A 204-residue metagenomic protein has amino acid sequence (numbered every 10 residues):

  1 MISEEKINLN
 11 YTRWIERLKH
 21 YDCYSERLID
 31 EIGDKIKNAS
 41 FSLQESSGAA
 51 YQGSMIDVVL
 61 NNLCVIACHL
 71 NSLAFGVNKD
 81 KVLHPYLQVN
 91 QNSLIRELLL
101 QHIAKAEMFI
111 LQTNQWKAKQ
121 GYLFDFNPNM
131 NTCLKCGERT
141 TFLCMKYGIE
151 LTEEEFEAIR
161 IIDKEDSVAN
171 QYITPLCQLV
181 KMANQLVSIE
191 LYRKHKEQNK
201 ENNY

Functional and structural regions predicted by a protein language model:
M1-Y204: Metal-dependent phosphohydrolase cores
